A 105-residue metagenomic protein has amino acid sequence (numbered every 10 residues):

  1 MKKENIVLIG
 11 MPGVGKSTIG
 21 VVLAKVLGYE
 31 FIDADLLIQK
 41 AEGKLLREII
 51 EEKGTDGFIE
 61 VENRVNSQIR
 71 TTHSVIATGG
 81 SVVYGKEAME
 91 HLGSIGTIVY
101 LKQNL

Functional and structural regions predicted by a protein language model:
N5: Walker A (P-loop) ATP-phosphate-binding motif of ABC ATPase nucleotide-binding domains
L8: Hydrophobic anchor at the beta1->P-loop junction of P-loop NTPases
M11: P-loop (Walker A) phosphate-binding loop of NTP-binding proteins
S17: Walker A/P-loop
K25-L36, K44: Post-Walker A helix-loop "phosphate-sensing" segment adjacent to the P-loop in P-loop NTPases
L36-G93: ATP-dependent small-molecule kinase phosphotransfer cores that center on conserved nucleotide phosphate-binding segments
L92-L105: Conserved phosphate-donor/acceptor-positioning beta-strand/loop module used by diverse small-molecule
